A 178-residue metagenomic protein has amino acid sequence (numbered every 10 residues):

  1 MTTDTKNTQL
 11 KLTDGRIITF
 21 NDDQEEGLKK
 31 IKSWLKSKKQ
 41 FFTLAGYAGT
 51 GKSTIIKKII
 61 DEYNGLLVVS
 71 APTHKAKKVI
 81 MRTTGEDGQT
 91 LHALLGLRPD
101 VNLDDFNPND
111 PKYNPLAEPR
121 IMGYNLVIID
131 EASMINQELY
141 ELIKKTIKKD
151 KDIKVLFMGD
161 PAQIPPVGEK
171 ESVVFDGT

Functional and structural regions predicted by a protein language model:
M1-T178: Conserved ATP-binding/catalytic motifs of P-loop helicase motor domains
